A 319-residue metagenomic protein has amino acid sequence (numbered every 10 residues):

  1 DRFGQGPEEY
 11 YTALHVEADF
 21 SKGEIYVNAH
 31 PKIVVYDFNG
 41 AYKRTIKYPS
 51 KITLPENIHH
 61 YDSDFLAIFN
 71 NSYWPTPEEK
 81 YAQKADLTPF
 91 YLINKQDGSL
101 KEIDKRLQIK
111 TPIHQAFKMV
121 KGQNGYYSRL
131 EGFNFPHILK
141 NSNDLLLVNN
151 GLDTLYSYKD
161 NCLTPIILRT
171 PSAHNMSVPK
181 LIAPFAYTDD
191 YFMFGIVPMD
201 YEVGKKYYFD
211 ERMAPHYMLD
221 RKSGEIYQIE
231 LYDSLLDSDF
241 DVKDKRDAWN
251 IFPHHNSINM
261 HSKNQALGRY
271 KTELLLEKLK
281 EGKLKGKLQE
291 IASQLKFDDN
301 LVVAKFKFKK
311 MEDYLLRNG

Functional and structural regions predicted by a protein language model:
D1-G23, S50: Blade-loop segments of beta-propeller domains
D1-G4, K43-S50, S99-I109, T164-S172 (+2 more regions): Beta-propeller fold detector
Y10-A13, N28-P89, S99-K118: Asp-box/WD-like beta-propeller blade repeats and closely related beta-sheet repeat scaffolds
L14-S21, N57-F65, F69-P75, Q115-S142 (+3 more regions): Structural signature of eukaryotic scaffold interfaces centered on beta-propeller domains
I33-Y36, Q83-G98, G151-S157, Y207-E225 (+1 more regions): Beta-propeller blade signature
I46, T164-A186, M218-K263, Y270 (+1 more regions): Conserved blade-ending motifs and adjacent loop-strand segments that build the rim/top face of beta-propeller domains
D97-C162: Loop-centered beta-sheet repeat module
I258-G319: Blade-level signature of beta-propeller repeat domains, shared across WD40, Kelch, NHL, RCC1 and BNR/Asp-box propellers
